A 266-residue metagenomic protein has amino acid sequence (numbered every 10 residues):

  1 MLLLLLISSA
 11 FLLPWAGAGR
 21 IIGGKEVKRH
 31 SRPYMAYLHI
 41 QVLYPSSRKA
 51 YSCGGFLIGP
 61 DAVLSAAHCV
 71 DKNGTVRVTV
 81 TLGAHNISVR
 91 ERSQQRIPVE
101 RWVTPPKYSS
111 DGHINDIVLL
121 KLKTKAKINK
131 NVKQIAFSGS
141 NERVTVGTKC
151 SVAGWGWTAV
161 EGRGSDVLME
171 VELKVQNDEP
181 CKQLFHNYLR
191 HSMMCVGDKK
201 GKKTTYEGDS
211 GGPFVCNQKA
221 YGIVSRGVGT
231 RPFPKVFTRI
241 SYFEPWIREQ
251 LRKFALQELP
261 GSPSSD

Functional and structural regions predicted by a protein language model:
M1-L64, K72, V78-T79, A84 (+1 more regions): Protease-domain processing segments flanking chymotrypsin-fold serine proteases, especially trypsin-like
W15, G19-I21, L38-Q41, V63-A66 (+4 more regions): Conserved H-D interstitial segment of serine endopeptidase catalytic domains
V27-S31, L57, K72-G74, S110-H113 (+4 more regions): Extracellular/periplasmic catalytic domains that process cell-envelope and extracellular macromolecules
S31-P33, N73-R77, Q94, N115-I117 (+3 more regions): Extracytoplasmic
M35-P45, T148-D266: Extracellular trypsin-like serine protease catalytic domains
L43, A62-V63, C69-V70, H85-I87 (+7 more regions): Conserved beta-strand elements of beta-rich interaction domains across eukaryotes, especially beta-propellers
E91, V103-S109, K125-S165: Active-site substrate-binding loop(s) of clan PA
V118-T124: Conserved beta strand-loop-helix elements of the APE1-like EEP
